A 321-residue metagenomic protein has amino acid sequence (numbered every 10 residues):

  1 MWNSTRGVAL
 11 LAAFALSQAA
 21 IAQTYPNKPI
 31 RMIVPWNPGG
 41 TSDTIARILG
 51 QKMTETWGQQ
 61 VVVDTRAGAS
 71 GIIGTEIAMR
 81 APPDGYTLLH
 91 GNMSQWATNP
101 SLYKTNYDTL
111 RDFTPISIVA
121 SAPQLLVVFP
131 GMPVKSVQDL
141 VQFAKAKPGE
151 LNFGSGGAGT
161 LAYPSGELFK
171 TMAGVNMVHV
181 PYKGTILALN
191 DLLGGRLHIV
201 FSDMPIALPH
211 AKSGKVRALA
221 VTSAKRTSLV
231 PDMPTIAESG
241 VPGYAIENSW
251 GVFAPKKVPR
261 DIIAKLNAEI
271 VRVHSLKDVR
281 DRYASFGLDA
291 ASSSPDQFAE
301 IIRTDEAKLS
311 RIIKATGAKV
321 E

Functional and structural regions predicted by a protein language model:
M1-A9: Bacterial N-terminal signal peptides that target proteins for export
A9-L16: Hydrophobic helical h-region of N-terminal Sec-dependent signal peptides in bacterial secretory/periplasmic proteins
L16-A22: Sec/Tat signal peptide C-region and signal peptidase I cleavage site
A22-D112, E150, G174-F201, H210 (+2 more regions): N-terminal (or domain-start) structured segment
N27-P29, M172, K212, T235-E238 (+1 more regions): An extracytoplasmic/periplasmic, membrane-proximal ligand-sensing/linker region
R80-T87, P100-L187, I236, S249-R282: Hinge/capping helix and adjacent helix->loop/strand transition within the periplasmic-binding protein
H90-Q95, S155, T185, S202-A207 (+3 more regions): Beta->alpha turn/N-cap motifs
Q95-K104, K170-M172, I199-M233: A ligand-binding cleft/hinge motif common to bilobed small-molecule-binding domains
